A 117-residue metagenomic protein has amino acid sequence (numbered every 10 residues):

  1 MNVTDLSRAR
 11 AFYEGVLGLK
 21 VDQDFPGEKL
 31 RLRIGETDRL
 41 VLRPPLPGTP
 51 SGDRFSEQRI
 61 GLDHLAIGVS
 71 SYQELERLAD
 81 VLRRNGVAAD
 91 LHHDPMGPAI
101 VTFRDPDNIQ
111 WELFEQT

Functional and structural regions predicted by a protein language model:
M1-P45: Core segments of cupin and vicinal oxygen chelate
M1-T4, R33, D53-V81, A99-R104: Vicinal oxygen chelate
R10-A11, E76, W111: Alpha-helical elements of the RecA-like P-loop NTPase motor core of helicases
G18, E28, D63, G97-A99: Residue-level marker for the onset of beta-strands and adjacent loop->beta junctions in well-ordered domains
E28, D38, Q58-D63, N85: A generic structural signal for short beta-strands and their flanking turns/coil linkers
P44-T49, T117: A short, sequence-level motif marking secondary-structure junctions
P47-D53, A89: A short, acidic/glycine-rich surface segment
A79-T117: Vicinal oxygen chelate
